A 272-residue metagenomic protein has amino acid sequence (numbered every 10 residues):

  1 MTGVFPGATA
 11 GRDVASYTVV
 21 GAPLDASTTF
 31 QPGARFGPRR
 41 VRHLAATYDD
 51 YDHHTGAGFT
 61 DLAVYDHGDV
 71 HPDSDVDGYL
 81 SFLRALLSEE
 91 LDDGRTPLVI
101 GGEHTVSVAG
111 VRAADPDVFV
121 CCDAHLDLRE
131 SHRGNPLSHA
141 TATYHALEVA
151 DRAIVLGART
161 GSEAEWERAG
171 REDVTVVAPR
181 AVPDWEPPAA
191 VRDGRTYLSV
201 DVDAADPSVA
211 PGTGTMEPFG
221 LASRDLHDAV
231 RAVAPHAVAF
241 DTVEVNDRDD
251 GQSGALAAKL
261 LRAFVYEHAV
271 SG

Functional and structural regions predicted by a protein language model:
T2-G272: Conserved alpha-helical scaffold segments that buttress catalytic/binding sites
